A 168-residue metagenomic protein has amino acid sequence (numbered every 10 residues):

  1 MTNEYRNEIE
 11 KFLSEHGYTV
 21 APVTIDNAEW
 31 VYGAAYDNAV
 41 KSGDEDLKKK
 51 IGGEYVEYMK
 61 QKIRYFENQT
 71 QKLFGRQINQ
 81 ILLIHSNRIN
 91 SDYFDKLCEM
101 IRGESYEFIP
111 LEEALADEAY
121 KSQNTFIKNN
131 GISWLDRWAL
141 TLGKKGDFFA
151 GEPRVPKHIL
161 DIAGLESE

Functional and structural regions predicted by a protein language model:
M1-E107, E112-A114: Catalytic domains of cell-wall/extracellular-matrix polysaccharide-remodeling enzymes, centered on de-N-acetylation
P22, N68, L73-R76, S86-E168: C-terminal domain-boundary segment and adjacent tail
